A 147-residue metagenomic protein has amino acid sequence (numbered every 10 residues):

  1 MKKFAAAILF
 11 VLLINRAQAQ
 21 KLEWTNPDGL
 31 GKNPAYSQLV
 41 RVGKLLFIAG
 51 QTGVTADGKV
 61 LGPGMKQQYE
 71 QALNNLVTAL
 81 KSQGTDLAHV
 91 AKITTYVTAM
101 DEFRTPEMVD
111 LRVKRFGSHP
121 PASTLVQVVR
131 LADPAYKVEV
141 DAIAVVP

Functional and structural regions predicted by a protein language model:
F4-I8, L13-N74, T78-A91, V97-P147: N-terminal presequence-like segments and the immediate start of the first folded domain
